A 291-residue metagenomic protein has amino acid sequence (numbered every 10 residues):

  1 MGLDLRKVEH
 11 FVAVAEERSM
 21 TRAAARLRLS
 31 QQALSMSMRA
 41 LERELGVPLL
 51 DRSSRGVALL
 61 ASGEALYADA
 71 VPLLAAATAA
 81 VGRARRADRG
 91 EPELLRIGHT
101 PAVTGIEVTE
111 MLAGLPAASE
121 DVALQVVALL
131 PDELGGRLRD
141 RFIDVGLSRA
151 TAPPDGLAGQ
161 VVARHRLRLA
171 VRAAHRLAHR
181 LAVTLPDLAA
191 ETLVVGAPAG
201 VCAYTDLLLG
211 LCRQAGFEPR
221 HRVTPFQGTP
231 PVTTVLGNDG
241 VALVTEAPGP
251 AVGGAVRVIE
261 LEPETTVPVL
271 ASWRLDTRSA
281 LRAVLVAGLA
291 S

Functional and structural regions predicted by a protein language model:
V12-S30: Short helix-boundary/capping micro-motifs
E42-L59, E64: A short LG(V/I)-centered, amphipathic sequence patch enriched for acidic residue(s) preceding the LG motif
E44-L45, L66-D88: Alpha-helical linker/hinge and terminal dimerization helices associated with HTH transcriptional regulators
P92-P154: Central regulatory/effector-binding core of bacterial HTH transcription factors
D155-Q160, H165, P225-T277: Beta-alpha-beta core module
G159-L167, V171-L193, A283: Flexible hinge/capping segments at coil-to-helix
L181, E191-A215, L281-R282: Secondary-structure junction motif
